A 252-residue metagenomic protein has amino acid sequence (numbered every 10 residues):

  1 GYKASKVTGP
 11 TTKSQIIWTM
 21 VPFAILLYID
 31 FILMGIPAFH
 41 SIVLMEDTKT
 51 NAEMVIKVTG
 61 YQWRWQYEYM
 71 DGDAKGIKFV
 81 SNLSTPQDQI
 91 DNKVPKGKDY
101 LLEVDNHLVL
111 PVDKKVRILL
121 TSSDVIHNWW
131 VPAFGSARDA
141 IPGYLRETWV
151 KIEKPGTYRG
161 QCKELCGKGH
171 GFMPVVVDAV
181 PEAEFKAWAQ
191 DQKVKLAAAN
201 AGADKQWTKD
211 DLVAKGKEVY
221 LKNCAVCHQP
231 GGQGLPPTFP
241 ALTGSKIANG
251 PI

Functional and structural regions predicted by a protein language model:
G1-E218, N223: Non-transmembrane, membrane-proximal soluble domains of secreted or membrane proteins
K151, P174-E182, G234-I252: Gly/Gly-Pro-rich "capping" loops immediately C-terminal to redox-active cysteine motifs in periplasmic/lumenal
K209-L235, G244-P251: Sequence/structural segment immediately N-terminal to covalent heme-attachment motifs in c-type and related
